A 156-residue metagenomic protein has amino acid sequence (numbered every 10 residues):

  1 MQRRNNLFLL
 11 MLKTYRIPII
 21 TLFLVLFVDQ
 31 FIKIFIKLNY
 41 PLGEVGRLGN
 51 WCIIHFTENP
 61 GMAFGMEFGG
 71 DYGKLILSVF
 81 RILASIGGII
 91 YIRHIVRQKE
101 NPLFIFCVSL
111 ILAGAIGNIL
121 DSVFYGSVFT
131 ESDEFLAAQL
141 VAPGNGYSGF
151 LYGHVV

Functional and structural regions predicted by a protein language model:
M1-V156: Alpha-helical transmembrane bundles and membrane-interface segments of multipass inner-membrane proteins
